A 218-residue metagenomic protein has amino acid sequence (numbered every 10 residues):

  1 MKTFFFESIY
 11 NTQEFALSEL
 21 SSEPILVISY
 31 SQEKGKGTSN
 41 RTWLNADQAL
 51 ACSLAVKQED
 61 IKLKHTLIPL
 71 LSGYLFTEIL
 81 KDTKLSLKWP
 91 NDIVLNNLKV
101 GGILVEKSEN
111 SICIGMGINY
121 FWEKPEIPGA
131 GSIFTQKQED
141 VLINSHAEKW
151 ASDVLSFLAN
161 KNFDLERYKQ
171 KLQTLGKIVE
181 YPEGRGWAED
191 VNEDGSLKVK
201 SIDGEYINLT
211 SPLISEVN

Functional and structural regions predicted by a protein language model:
M1-I79: N-terminal lobe of the biotin/lipoate ligase/transferase fold
E7, L87-W89, T210: Short loop/edge segments at beta-strand edges and connector loops that shape dinucleotide/nucleotide cofactor-binding
L26, K84-W89: A short coil-to-beta-strand element that immediately follows conserved catalytic motifs
D60-L85, L95-N218: Long, positively charged amphipathic alpha-helical accessory segments at protein N-termini or as interdomain linkers
